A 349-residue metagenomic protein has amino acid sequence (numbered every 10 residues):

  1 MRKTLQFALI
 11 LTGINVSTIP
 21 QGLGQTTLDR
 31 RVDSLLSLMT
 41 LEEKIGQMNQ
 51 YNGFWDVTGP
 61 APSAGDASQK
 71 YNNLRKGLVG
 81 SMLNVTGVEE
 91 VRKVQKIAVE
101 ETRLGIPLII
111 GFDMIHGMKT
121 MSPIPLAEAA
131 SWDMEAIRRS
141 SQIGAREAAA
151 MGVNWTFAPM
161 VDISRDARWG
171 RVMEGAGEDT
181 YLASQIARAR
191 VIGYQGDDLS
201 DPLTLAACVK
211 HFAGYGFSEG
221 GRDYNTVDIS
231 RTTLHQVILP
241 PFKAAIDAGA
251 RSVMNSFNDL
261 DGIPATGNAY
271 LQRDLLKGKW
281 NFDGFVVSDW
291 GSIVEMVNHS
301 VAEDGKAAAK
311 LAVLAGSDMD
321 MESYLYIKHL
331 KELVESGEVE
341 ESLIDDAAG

Functional and structural regions predicted by a protein language model:
M1-T26: Bacterial Sec-dependent N-terminal signal peptides
Q21-G349: Glycoside hydrolase catalytic-domain context in secreted enzymes
